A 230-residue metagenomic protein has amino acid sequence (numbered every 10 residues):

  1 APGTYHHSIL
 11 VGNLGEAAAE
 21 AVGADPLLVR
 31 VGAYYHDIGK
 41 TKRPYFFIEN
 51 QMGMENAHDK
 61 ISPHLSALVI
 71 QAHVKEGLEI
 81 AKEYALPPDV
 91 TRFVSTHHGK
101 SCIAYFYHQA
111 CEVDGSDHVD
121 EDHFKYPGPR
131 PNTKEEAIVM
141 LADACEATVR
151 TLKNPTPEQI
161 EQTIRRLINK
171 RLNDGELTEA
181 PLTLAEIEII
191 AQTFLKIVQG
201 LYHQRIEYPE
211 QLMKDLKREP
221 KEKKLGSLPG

Functional and structural regions predicted by a protein language model:
A1, L10, D59, A142 (+2 more regions): Long, compositionally biased intrinsically disordered regions
A1-P157, E161-I164, K170-D174: Divalent metal-dependent catalytic cores for phosphoryl transfer on phosphate-bearing substrates
